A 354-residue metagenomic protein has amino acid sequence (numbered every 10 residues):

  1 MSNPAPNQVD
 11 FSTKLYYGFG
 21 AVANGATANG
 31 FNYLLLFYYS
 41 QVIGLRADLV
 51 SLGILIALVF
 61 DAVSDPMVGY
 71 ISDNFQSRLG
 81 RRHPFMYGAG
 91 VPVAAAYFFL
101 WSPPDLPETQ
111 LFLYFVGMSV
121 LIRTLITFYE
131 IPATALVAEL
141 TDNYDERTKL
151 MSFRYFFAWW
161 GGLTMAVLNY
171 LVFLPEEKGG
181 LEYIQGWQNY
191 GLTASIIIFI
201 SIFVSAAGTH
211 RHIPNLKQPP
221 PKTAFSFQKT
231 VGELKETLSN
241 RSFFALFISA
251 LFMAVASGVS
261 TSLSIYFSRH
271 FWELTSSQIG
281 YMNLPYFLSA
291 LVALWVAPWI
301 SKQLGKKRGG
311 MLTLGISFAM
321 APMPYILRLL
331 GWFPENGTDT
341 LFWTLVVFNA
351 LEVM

Functional and structural regions predicted by a protein language model:
S2-M354: Membrane-embedded alpha-helical bundles of multi-pass transporters/translocases, especially carrier/permease families
